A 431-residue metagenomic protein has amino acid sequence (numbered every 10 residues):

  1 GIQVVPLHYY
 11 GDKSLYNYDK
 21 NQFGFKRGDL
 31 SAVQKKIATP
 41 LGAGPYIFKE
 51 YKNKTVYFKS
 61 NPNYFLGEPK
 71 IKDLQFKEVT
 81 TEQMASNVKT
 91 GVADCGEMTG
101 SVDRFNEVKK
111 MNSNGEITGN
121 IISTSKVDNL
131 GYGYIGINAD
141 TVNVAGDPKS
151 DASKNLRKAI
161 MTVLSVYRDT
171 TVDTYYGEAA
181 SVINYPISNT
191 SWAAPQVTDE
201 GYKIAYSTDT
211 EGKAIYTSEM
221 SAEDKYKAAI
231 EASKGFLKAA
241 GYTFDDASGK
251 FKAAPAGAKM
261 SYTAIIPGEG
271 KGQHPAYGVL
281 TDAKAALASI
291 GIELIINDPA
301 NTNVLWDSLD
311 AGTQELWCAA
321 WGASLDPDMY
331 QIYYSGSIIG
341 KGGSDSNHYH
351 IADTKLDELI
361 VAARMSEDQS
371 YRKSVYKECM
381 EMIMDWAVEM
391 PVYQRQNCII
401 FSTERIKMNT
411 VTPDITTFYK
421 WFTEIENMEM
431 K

Functional and structural regions predicted by a protein language model:
G1-P69, Q83, G235, K431: Gly/Pro-rich hinge or "lid" segments in bacterial periplasmic/extracellular proteins
Q34-K36, G44, L74-Q75, V142-S150 (+5 more regions): Second-shell loop/turn segments in exported
L41, Y51-N53, P69, S125-N155 (+5 more regions): Short, solvent-exposed loop/turn segments at the edges of secondary structure
G44-I47, V56-Y57, K72-E78, A258-G270 (+2 more regions): Short, well-ordered beta-strand elements
K49-P62, Q75-N143, Y167-A179: Extracellular/periplasmic solute-recognition and catalytic clefts
Y57-K59, D151-A285, N427-M430: Append "and occasionally in soluble cytosolic enzymes with long acidic Gly/Pro-rich linkers
K59, N63, K72, E82-S86 (+12 more regions): Solvent-exposed, polar/charged alpha-helical surfaces in well-ordered, non-transmembrane soluble domains, broadly
T162-T208, A276-K284, D307-K431: Detector for C-terminal structural segments
